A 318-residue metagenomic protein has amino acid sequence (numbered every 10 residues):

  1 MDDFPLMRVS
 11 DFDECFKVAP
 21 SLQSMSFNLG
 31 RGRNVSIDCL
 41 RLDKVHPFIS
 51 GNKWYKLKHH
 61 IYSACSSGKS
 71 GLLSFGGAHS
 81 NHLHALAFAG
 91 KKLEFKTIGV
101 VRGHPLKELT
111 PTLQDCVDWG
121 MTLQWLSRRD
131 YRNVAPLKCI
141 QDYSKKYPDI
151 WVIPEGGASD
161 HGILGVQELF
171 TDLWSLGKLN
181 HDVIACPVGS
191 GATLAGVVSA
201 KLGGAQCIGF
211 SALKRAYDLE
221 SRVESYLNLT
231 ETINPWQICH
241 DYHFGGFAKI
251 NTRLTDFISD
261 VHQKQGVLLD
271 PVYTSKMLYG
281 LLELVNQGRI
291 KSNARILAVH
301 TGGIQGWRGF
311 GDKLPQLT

Functional and structural regions predicted by a protein language model:
M1-T318: PLP-dependent amino-acid enzyme catalytic core
